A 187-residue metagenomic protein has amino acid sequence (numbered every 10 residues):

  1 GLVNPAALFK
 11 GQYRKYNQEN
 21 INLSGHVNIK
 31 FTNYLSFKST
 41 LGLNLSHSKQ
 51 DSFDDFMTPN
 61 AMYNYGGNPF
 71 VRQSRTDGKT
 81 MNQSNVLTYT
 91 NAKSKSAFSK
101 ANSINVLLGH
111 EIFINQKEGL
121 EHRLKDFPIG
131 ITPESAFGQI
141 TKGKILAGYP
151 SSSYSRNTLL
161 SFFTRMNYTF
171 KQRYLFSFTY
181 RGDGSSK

Functional and structural regions predicted by a protein language model:
G1-A7, S52-P69, Q116-Y149: Surface-exposed loop/turn segments flanking beta-strands in extracellular/periplasmic regions
P5-S52, R72-A97, N105, F113 (+2 more regions): Outer-membrane beta-barrel transmembrane strands
F56-M57, S99-S103: Short, glycine/acidic-rich hinge or "gate" loops at secondary-structure transitions that mediate conformational
S186-K187: Solvent-exposed loop/turn segments connecting transmembrane beta-strands in outer-membrane beta-barrel proteins
